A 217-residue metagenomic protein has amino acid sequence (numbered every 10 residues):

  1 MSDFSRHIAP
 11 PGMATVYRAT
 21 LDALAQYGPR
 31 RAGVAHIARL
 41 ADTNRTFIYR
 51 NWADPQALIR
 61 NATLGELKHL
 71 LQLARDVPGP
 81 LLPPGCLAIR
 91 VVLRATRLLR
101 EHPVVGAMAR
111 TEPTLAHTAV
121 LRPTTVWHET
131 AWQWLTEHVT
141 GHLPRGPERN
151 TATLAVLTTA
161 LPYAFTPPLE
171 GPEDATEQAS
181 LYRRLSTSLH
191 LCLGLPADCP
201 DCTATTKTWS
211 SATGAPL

Functional and structural regions predicted by a protein language model:
M1, A62, V92-R100, R122 (+5 more regions): Alpha-helical bundle regulatory/interaction domains
M1-Y27, R31-L40, A57, K68: Basic, helix-initiating cap at the start of DNA-binding domains
A41-W52: Short hydrophobic/aromatic patch on the recognition helix
N61, A74-V104: Hydrophobic alpha-helical connector segments
L64-Q72: Short, basic, alpha-helical segments at the C-terminal edge of helix-turn-helix-like DNA-binding modules
L71, A107, A116-P144, R149-L154: Amphipathic alpha-helical packing segments from all-alpha helical-bundle domains
A74-L81, A109, P113-A116, Y163-G171: Secondary-structure edge/capping motif, primarily at the C-terminal ends of alpha-helices and the immediately following
A107, G141-L189, P196-T205, W209-S210 (+1 more regions): Hydrophobic/aromatic-rich alpha-helical bundle segments in the mid-to-C-terminal region
